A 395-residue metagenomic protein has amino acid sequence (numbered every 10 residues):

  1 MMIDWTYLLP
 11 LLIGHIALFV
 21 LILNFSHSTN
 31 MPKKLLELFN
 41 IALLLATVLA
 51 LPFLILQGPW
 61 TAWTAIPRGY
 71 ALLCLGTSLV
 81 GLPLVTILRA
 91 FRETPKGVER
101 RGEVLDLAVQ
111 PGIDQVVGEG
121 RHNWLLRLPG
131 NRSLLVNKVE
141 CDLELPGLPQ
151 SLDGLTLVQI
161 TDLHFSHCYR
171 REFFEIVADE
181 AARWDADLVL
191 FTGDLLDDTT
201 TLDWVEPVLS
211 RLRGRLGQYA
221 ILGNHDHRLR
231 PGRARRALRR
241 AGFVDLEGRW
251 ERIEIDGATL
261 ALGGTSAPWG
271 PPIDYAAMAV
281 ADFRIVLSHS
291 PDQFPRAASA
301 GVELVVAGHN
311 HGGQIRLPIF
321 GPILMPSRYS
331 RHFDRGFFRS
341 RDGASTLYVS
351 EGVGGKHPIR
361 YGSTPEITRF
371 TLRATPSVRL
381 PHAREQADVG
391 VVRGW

Functional and structural regions predicted by a protein language model:
M1-V136, S377-R379, V389-W395: Non-catalytic terminal accessory segments
A62-L73, S166-E254: Core catalytic region of metal-dependent phosphoesterases/phosphodiesterases, especially metallo-beta-lactamase-like
L128-S133, I160-F173, L196-T199, D226-L229 (+2 more regions): Acidic/histidine-rich helix-loop elements that form or flank divalent-metal/phosphate-binding sites at the catalytic
V136, L145-V158, F243-V244, E251-G263 (+1 more regions): Beta-strand-turn-beta hairpins that frame and shape the catalytic cleft of phosphate-ester-processing enzymes
G154-F165, T259-P268, I285-H289, S345-G352: Active-site-proximal beta-strand elements of phosphoester/diester hydrolases
V158-T161, L188-D194, G217-N224, L246-R249 (+3 more regions): Active-site neighborhood of phospho(di)ester-bond hydrolases with catalytic His/Asp-centered motifs
Y219, P291-T371, P376-L380: Conserved beta-sheet core of the metallophosphoesterase superfamily
R236, R240-F243, I255-R296, A300 (+1 more regions): Binuclear metal-dependent hydrolase catalytic cores centered on His/Asp/Glu-rich metal-binding motifs
